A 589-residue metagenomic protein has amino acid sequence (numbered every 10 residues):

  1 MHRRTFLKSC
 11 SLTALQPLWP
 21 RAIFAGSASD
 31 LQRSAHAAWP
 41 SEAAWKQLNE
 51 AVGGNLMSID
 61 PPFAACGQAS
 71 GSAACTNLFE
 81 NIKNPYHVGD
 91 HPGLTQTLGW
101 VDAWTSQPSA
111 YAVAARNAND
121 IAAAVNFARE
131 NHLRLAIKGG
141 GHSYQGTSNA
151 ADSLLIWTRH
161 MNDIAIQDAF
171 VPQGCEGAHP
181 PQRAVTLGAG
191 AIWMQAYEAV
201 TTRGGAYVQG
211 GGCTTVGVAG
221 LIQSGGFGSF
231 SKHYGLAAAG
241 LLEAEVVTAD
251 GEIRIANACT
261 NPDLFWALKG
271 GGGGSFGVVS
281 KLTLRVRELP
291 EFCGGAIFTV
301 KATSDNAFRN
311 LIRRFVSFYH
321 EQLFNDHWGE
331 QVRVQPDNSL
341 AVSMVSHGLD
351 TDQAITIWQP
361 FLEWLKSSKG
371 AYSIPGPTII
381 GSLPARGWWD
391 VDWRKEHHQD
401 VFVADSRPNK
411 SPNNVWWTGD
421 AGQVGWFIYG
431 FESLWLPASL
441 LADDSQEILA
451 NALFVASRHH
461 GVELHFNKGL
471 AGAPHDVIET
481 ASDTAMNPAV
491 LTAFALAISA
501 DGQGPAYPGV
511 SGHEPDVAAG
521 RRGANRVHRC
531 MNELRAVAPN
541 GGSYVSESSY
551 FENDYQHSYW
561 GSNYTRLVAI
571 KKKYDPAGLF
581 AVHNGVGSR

Functional and structural regions predicted by a protein language model:
H2-R589: Soluble FAD-dependent oxygen oxidases
